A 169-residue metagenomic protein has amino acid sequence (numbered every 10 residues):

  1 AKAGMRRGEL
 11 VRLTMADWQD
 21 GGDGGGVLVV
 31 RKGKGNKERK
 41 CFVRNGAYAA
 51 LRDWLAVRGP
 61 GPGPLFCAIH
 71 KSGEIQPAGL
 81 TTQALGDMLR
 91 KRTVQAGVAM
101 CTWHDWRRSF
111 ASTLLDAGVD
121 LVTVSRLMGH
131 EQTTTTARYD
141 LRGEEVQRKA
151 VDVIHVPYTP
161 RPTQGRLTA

Functional and structural regions predicted by a protein language model:
A1-R12, G35, A117-V119, H130: A short, glycine-centered helix-capping/turn motif at helix boundaries that positions DNA-contacting or catalytic
R7-D53, C67, T134, A169: Conserved tyrosine-mediated DNA breakage-rejoining catalytic core shared by Y-recombinases
Q19, A56-P62, T159: Proline-centered turn/helix-capping motifs that create local helix->coil transitions or kinks
K32, M128-V153: Catalytic-site neighborhood detector that most strongly recognizes the C-terminal catalytic loop/helix of tyrosine
G33-D53, P64-R90, T102: C-terminal catalytic core of Y-nucleophile DNA break-rejoin enzymes
C41, P60-G63, G86-R126, H130: Short, basic (Lys/Arg/His-rich) helix/loop patches that form interaction surfaces in the mid-to-C-terminal regions
V153-A169: C-terminal secondary-structure termini that scaffold catalytic or DNA-interacting sites
